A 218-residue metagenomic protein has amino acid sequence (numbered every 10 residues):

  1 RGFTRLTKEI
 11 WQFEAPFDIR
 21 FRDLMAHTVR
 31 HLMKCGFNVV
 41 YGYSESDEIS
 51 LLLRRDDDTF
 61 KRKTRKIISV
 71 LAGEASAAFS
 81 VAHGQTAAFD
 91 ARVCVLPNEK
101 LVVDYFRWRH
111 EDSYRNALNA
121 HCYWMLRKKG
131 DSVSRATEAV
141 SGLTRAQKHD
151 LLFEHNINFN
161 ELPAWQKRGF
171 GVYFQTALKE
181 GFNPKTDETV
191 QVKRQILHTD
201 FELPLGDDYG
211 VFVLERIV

Functional and structural regions predicted by a protein language model:
R1-V218: Regulatory and interdomain segments flanking nucleotide-handling catalytic cores in signaling/defense enzymes
